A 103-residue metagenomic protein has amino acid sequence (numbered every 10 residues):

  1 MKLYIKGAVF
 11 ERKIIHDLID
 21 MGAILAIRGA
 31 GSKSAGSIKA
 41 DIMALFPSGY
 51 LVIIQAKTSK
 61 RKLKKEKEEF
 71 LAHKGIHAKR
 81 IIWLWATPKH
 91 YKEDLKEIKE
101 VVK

Functional and structural regions predicted by a protein language model:
K2-A35, L45-K103: Catalytic cores of nucleic-acid endonucleases
I38-D41: Change "...and in nucleic-acid phosphodiester-cleaving endonucleases..." to "...and in nucleic-acid processing enzymes
